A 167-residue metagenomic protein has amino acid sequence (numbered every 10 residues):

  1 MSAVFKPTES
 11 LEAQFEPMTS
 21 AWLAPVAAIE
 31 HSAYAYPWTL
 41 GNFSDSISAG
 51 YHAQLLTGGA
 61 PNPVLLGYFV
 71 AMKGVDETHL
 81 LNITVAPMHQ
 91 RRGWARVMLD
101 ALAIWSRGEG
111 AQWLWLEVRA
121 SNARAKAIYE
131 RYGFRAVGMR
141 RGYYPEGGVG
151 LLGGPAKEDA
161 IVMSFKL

Functional and structural regions predicted by a protein language model:
S2-E9, A13-R92, R96-W105, E109 (+1 more regions): Acetyl-CoA-dependent GNAT
P17, G93, V97, A120 (+2 more regions): Residues at secondary-structure transition points
P63, G110, P155-D159: Residue-level preference for beta-strand/loop junctions
L80, L114-V118: Conserved hydrophobic beta-strand within the GNAT/NAT acetyltransferase core sheet that lines the active-site cleft
T84, A120-N122: Active-site-proximal loop/turn and secondary-structure-junction residues that shape catalytic pockets, frequently
L99, N122-A125, G142-G148: Short glycine/proline-centered loop/turn elements that form peptide/ligand docking sites
E117, E130, R135-G154, E158-V162: Conserved catalytic-core motifs of GNAT/GCN5-like acyltransferases
